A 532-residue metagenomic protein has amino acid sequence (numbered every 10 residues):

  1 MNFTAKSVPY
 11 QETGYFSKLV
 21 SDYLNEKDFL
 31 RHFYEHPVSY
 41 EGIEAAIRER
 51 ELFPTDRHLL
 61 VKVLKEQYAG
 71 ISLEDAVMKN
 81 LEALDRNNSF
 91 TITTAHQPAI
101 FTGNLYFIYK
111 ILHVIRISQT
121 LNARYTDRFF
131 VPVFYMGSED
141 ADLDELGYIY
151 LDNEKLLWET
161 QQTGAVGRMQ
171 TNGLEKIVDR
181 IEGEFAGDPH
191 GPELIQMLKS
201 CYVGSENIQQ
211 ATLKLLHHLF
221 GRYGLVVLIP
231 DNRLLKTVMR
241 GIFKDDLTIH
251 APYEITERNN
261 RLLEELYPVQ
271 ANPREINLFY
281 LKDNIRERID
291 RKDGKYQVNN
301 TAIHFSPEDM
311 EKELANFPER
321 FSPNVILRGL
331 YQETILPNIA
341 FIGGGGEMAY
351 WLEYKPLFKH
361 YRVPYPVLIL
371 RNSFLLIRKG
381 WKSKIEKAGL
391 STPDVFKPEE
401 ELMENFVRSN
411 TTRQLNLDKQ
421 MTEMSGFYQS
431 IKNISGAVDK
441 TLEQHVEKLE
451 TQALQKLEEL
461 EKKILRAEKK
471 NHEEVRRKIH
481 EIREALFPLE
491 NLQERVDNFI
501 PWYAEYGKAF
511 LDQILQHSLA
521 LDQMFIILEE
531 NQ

Functional and structural regions predicted by a protein language model:
M1-F3, L215, L219-F305, K312 (+2 more regions): Long, compositionally biased intrinsically disordered regions
G14-D75, I276, L457, E461 (+1 more regions): Low-complexity, highly charged intrinsically disordered N-terminal segments that act as targeting/localization
S89-N122, G343: N-terminal catalytic cores of NTP/NDP-binding nucleotidyl/phosphoryl-transfer enzymes
N104-L105, S118-D142, P366: Glycine-rich phosphate/pyrophosphate-binding loops and their adjacent beta-strand/loop elements at enzyme active sites
L105-Y106, L143-I149, V238-F243: Short acidic, glycine/serine/threonine-rich loops at helix termini
L143-Y150, L376-R408: A structural-propensity feature for long, helix-poor, extended segments
Y150-I177: A glycine-rich helix N-cap at a beta->alpha junction
V269, R274-I339, G345-P356, Y365-V367 (+2 more regions): A translation/RNA-centric and nucleic-acid-associated enzymatic feature enriched in Class II aminoacyl-tRNA synthetases
